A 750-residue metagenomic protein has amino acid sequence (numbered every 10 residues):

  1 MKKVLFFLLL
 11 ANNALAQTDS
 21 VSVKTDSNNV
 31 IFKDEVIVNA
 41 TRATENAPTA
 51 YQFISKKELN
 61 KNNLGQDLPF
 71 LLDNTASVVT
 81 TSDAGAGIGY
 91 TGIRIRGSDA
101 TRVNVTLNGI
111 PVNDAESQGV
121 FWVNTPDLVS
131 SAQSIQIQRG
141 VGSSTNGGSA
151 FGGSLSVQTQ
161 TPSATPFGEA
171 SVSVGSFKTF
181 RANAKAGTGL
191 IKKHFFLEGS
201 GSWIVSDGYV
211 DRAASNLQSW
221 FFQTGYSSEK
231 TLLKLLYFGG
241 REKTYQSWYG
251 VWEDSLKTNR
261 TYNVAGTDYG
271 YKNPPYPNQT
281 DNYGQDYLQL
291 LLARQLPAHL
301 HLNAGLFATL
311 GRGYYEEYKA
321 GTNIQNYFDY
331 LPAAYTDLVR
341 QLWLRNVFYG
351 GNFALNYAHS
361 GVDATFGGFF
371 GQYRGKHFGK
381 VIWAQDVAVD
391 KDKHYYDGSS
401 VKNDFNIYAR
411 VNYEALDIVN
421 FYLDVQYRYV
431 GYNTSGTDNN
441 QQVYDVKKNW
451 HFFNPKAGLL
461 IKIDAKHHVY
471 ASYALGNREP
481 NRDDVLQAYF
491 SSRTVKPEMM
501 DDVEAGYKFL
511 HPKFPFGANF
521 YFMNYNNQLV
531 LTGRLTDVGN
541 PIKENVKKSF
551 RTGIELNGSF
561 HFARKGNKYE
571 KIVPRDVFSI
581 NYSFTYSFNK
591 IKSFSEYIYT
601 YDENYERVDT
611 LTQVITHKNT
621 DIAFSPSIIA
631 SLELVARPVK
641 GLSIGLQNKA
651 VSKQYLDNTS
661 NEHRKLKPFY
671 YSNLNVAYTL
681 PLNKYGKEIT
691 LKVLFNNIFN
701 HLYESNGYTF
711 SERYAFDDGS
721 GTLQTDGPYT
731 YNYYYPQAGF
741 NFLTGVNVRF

Functional and structural regions predicted by a protein language model:
V4, V573, A650-Y655, Y678-F750: C-terminal beta-signal and adjacent terminal beta-strands/loops of Gram-negative outer-membrane beta-barrel proteins
T18-K61, A100, P515, N519: Short, acidic, small-residue-rich periplasmic hinge/interaction motif at the N-terminus of Gram-negative outer-membrane
P69-P111, Q133: Extracytoplasmic beta-strand/coil segments of soluble accessory domains associated with Gram-negative outer-membrane
P111-R139, Q158, S255: Short acidic/polar hinge/loop motifs at secondary-structure boundaries that mediate gating or recognition
V174-V205, V210-S247, Y283, L288-H299 (+2 more regions): Transmembrane beta-barrel wall of Gram-negative outer-membrane proteins
N282-N439, L460-D464, S472, F514-F520 (+2 more regions): Face-selective signature of the C-terminal outer-membrane beta-barrel domain
Q295, H301-F307, K462, H468-A474 (+5 more regions): Membrane-embedded beta-barrel scaffold of Gram-negative outer-membrane proteins
F520-N524, I542-N658, N747: Gram-negative outer-membrane beta-barrel transporters
